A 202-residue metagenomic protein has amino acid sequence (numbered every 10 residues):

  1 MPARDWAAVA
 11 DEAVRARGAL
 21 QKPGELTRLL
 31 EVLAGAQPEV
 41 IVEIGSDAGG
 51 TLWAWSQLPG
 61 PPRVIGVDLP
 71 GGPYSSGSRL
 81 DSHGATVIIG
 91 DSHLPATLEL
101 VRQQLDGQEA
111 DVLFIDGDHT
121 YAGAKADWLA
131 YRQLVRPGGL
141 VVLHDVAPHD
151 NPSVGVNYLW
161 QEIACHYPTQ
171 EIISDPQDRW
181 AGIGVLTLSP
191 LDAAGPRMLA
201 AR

Functional and structural regions predicted by a protein language model:
M1-F114, D118-R202: A short alpha-helical cap/connector motif
